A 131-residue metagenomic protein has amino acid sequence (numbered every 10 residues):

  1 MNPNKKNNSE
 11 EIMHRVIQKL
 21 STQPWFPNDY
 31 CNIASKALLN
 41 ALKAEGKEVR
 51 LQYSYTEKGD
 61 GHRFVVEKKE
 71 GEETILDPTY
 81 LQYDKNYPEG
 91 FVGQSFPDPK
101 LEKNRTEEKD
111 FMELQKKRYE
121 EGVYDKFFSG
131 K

Functional and structural regions predicted by a protein language model:
N2-K131: A structural boundary/capping signal
